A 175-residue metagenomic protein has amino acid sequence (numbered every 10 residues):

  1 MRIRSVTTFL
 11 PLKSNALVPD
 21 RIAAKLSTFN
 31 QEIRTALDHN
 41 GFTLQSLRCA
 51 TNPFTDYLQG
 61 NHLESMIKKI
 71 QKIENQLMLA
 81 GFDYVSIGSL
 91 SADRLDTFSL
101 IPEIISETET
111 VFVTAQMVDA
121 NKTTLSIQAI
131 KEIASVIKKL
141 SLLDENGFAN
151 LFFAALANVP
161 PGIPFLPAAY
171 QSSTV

Functional and structural regions predicted by a protein language model:
M1-D38, F152, A157-A168: N-terminal basic/disordered segments at the start of proteins
M1-I3, F42-L44, S106, N146-F148: A generic structural signal for short, non-catalytic loop/turn and secondary-structure boundary residues
R2, T55, E132-S135: Feature of Fe-S/electron-transfer and energy-metabolism proteins that preferentially highlights extended coupling
R2-R4, T8, C49-T51, Q171-V175: Active-site-proximal loop/short-helix segments that contain or immediately flank catalytic acid/base residue(s)
P11-A16, A50-G60, D119-K122: Active-site-proximal beta-alpha loop/turn segments in soluble metabolic enzymes
K13, K25, K68-K72, K122 (+2 more regions): Context-gated lysine
I22-T114: An N-terminal, globular interaction/scaffold subdomain
Y84-S89, L95, S99-V175: Conserved, well-structured core segments that form the ligand-binding/active-site neighborhood of functional domains
